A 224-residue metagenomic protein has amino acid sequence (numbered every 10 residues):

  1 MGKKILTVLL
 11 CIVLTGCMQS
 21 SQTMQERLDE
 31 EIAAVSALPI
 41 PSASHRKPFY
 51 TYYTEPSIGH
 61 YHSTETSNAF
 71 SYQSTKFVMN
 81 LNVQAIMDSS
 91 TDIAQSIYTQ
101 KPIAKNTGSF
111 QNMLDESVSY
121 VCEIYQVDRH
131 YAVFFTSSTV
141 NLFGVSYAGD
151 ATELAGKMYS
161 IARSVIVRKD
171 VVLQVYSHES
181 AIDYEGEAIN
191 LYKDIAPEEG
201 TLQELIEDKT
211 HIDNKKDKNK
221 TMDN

Functional and structural regions predicted by a protein language model:
M1, T15-S20, S89-Q100, L114-Y120: A broadly structural signal marking compact, well-ordered functional cores that mediate small-ligand/cofactor/substrate
G2-V8, I12-A69, A148-N224: N-terminal targeting sequences that direct proteins away from the cytosol to non-cytosolic compartments
P41-A43, G59-S63, F70-S71, G108-M113 (+1 more regions): Short, exposed beta-strand/loop patches in secreted or surface proteins that constitute
K47-T99: Secretory pathway targeting signatures of secreted, lumenal, and periplasmic proteins
Y53-S57, Q73-K76, E116-S117, F135-L142 (+1 more regions): Short, solvent-exposed coil/turn segments at beta-strand boundaries
N82-Q84, D88-I93, Q111-D115, V172-E179: Short C-terminal domain-edge/linker segments immediately following a structured domain
I97-A104, K169: Hydrophobic, Leu/Ile/Phe/Ala-enriched alpha-helical segments that form helix-helix packing faces
K101-G156, N190-P197, T201-E207, T221-M222: Signature of long, low-cysteine stretches enriched in small and polar/charged residues
